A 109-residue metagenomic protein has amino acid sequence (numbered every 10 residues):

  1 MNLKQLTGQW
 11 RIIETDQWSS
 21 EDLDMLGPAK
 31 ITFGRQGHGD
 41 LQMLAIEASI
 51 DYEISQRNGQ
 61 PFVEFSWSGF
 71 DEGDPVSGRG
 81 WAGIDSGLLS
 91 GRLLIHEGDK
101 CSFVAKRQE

Functional and structural regions predicted by a protein language model:
N2-D24: Tryptophan-anchored aromatic micro-motifs
L3, Q36, A45, I84-L88: Residue-level signal for tight coil/turn positions that link beta-strands
T15, L44, E53, L94-H96: Surface loops and adjacent helix of pleckstrin homology
S20-Q60: N-terminal glycine/threonine-rich, aromatic-flanked beta-hairpin/loop signature
L26-P28, I46-D51, D74-R79, G98-S102: Short, surface-exposed coil-to-beta transition loops
G39-M43, V63-D71, G91-L94: Short beta-strand segments that buttress and anchor functional surface loops
I54-S86: Mid-chain, well-packed structural core segment of small domains
V76-E109: Short, compact, well-ordered microdomains
